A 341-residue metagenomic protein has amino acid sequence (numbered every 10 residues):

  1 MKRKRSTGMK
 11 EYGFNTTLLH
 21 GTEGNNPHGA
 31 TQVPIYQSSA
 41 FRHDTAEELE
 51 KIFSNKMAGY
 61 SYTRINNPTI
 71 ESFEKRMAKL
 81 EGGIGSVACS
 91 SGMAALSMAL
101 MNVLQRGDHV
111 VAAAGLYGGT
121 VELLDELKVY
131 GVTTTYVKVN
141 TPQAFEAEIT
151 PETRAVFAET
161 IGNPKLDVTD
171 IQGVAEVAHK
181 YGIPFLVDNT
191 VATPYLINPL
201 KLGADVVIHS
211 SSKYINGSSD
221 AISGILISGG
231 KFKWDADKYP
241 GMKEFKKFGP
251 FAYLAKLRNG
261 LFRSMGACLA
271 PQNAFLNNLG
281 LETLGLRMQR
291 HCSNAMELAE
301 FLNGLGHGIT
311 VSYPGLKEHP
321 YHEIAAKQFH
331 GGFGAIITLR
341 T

Functional and structural regions predicted by a protein language model:
M1-M57, G332: N-terminal glycine-rich, Lys/His-bearing helix-loop that initiates the first secondary-structure elements of many
G8, N15-G24, S86-H307, S312: Conserved PLP-enzyme active-site core in the AAT-like
T22, S38-A40, G280, P314 (+1 more regions): Structured loops at beta-to-helix junctions and adjacent beta-edge loops in soluble globular domains
G29, P199-L200, G217-S218, A326-F329: Short glycine-biased active-site loop of nucleotidyltransferases that positions the nucleotide triphosphate and helps
A30, Q272, G306, H330-G334: Short gly/pro-enriched beta-turn/loop segments at secondary-structure junctions
A40, S228-F232, T341: Short loop segments at secondary-structure junctions
A40, T45-S97, G119-E126: Conserved N-terminal alpha-helix of the aminotransferase class I/II PLP-enzyme fold
T310-T341: Conserved PLP-binding catalytic core of the aspartate aminotransferase-like
